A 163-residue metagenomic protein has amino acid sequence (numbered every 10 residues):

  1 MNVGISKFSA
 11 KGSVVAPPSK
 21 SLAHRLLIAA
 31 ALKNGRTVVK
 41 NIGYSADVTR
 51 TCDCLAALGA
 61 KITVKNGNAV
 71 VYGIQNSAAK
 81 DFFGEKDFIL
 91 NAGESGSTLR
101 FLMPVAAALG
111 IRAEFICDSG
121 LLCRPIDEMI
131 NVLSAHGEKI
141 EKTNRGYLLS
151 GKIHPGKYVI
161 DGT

Functional and structural regions predicted by a protein language model:
M1-T163: Structural preference for solvent-exposed beta-strand-turn elements and adjacent flexible terminal/loop segments within
